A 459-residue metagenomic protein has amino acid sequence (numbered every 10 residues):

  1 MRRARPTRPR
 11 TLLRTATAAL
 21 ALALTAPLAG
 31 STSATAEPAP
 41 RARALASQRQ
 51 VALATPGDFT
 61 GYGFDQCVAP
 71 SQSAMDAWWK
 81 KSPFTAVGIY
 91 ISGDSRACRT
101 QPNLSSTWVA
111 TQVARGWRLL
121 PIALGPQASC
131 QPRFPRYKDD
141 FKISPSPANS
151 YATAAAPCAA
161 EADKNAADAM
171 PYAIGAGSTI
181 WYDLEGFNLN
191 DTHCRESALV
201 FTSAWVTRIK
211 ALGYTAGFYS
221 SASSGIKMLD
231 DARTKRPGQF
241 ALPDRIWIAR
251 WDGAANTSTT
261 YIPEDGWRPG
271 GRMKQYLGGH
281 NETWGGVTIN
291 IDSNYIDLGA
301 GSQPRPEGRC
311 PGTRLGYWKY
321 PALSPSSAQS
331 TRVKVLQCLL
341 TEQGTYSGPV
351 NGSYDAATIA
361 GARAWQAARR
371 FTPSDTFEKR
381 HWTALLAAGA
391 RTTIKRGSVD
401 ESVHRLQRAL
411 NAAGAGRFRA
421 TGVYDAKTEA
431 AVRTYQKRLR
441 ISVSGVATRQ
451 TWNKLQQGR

Functional and structural regions predicted by a protein language model:
M1-P38: Secretory targeting and sorting signals
R41-Q66, K81, Q239-G316: Functionally critical loop-and-helix segments that line ligand-binding/catalytic clefts of soluble enzyme domains
R49, L53-T85, I89-F201: Substrate-binding cleft of extracellular glycoside hydrolase catalytic domains
G61-D65, D94-R99, S146-A155, E185-E196 (+6 more regions): Second-shell loop/turn segments in exported
F141-E161, L199-K210, R236-S258: Acidic, His- and aromatic-enriched active-site or binding-groove loops in soluble protein domains that engage sugars
I209-D230, R250: Aromatic-lined carbohydrate-recognition surfaces of secreted/lumenal glycan-active proteins
P304-N351, R380-G422: Acidic, Ser/Thr/Pro/Gly-enriched interdomain connector segments
